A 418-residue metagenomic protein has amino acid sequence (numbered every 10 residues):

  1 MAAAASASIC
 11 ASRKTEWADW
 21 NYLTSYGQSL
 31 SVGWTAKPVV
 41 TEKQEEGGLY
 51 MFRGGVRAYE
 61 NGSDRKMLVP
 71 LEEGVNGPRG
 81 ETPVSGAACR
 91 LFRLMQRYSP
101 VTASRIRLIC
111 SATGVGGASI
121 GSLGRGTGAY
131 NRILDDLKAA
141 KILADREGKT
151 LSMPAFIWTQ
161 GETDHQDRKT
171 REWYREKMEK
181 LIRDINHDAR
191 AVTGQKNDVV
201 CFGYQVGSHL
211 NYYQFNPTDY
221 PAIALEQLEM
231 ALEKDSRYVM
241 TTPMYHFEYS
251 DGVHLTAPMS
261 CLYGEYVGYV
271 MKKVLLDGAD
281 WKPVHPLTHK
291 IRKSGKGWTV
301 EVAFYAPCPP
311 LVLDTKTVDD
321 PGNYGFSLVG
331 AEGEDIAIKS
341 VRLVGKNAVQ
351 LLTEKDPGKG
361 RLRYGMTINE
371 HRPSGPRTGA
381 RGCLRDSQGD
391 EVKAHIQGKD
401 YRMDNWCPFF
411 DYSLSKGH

Functional and structural regions predicted by a protein language model:
M1-A11: N-terminal export signals
I9-H418: Cell-envelope and extracellular/periplasmic
